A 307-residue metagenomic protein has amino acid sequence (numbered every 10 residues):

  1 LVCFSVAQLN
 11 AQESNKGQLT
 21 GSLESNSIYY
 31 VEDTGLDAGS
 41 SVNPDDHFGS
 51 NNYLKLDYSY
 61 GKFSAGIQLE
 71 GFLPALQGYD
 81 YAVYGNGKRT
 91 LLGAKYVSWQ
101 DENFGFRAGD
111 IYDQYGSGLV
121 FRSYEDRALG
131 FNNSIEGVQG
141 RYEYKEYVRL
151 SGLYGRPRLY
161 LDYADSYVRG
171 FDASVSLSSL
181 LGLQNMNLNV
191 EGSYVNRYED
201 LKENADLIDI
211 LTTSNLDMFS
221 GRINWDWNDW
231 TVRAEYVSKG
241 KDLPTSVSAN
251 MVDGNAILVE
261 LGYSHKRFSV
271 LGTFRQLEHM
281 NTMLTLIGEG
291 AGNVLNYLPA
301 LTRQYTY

Functional and structural regions predicted by a protein language model:
L1-L19: Bacterial Sec-dependent N-terminal signal peptides
E13-G49, S59, S64-A65, L69 (+4 more regions): Signature for the C-terminal beta-barrel architecture of outer-membrane proteins
N52-L56: Histidine-anchored nucleotide/phosphate-binding helix
P74, F104, D113-Y115: A short acidic, glycine/proline-enriched capping/turn motif at secondary-structure boundaries, especially helix N-cap
A82, I111-S117, S123-E125: Acidic, small-polar-rich N-terminal luminal/periplasmic segments of exported/outer-membrane proteins
A94: Phosphate/ribose-recognition catalytic cores of enzymes acting on nucleotide-derived substrates
